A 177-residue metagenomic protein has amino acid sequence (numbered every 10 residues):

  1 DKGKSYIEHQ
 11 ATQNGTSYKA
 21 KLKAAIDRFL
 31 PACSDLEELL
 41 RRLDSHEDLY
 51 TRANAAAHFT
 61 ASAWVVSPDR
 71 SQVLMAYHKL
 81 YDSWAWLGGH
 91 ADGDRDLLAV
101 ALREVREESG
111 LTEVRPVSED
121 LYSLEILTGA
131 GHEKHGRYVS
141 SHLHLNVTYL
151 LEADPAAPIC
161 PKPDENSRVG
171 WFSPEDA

Functional and structural regions predicted by a protein language model:
D1-E38: Alpha-helical and coiled-coil interaction segments, frequently adjacent to or embedded within charge-biased
R28-S62: Acidic, metal-coordinating catalytic segment for phosphate/diphosphate chemistry, firing primarily on the Nudix
Y50-W86: N-terminal strand-loop-strand
H78-L80, H90, E165: A short beta-strand motif that forms part of the nucleic acid-binding face of small beta-barrel RNA-binding folds
D92-A177: Unchanged
